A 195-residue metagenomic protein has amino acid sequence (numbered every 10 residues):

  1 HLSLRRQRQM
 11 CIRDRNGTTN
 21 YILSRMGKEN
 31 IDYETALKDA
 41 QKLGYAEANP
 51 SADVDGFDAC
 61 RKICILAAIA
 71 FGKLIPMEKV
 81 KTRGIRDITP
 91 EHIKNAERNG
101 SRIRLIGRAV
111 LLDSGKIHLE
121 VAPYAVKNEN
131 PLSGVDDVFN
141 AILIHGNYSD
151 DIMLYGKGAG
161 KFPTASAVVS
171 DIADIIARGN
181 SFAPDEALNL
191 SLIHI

Functional and structural regions predicted by a protein language model:
H1-R8, I12, I193-H194: Single conserved hydrophobic/aromatic residue that forms the stacking wall/gate of nucleotide- or nucleobase-binding
Q9, R13-D55: Conserved anion/nucleotide-ligand pocket segment
Q9, T19-I31, R61-I75, D171: Oxidoreductase and adenylate-handling cofactor-binding alpha/beta cores
R13-N20, A59, G160-A167: Conserved phosphate/anionic-ligand binding catalytic regions in large, soluble enzymes, centered on
L23-G27, G156, S166: Short acidic, glycine/serine/threonine-rich loops at helix termini
A36-G134, F139-A141, G160: Substrate-binding/catalytic subdomain of NAD(P)-dependent oxidoreductase enzymes
I152, G156-F162: Glycine-rich phosphate/pyrophosphate-binding beta-alpha loops
A167, I172-I193: A conserved regulatory-domain signal marking ACT and ACT-like small-molecule sensing domains and adjacent regulatory
